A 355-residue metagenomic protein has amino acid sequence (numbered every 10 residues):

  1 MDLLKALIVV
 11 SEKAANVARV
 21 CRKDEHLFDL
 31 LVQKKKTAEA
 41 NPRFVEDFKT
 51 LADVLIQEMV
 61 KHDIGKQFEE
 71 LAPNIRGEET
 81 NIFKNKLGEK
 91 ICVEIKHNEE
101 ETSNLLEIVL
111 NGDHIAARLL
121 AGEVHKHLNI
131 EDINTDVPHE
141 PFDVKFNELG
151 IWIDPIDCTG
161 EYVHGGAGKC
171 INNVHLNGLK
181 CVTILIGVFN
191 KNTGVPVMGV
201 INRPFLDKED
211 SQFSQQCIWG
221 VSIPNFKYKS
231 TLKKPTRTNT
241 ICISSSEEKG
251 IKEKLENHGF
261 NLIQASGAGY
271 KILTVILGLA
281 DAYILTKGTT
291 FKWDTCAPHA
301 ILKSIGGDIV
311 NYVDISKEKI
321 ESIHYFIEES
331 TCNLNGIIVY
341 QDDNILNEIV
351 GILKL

Functional and structural regions predicted by a protein language model:
M1-D157, N173-H175: N-terminal subdomain of lithium-sensitive/metallo-dependent phosphomonoesterases centered on the IMPase/IPPase/PAP
M1-T37, N41, D47, P73-R76 (+3 more regions): Oxyanion/phosphate-interacting regions
I64, C158-T159, I241, V275 (+1 more regions): Conserved S/T- and glycine-rich ATP-binding loop of Class I adenylate-forming
K86-I91, Q212-S214, I323-Y325: Short aromatic-enriched loop/helix-cap "lid" or pocket-rim segments at secondary-structure transitions that line
G150-W152, G199, Y283: Short glycine-aspartate micro-motif
W152-I153, E161-G166: Conserved cytosolic headpiece of P-type ATPases
G168-L273, L277-L279, L334-L355: Acidic beta-strand-loop-alpha-helix segment within the catalytic core of divalent metal-dependent phosphate-processing
